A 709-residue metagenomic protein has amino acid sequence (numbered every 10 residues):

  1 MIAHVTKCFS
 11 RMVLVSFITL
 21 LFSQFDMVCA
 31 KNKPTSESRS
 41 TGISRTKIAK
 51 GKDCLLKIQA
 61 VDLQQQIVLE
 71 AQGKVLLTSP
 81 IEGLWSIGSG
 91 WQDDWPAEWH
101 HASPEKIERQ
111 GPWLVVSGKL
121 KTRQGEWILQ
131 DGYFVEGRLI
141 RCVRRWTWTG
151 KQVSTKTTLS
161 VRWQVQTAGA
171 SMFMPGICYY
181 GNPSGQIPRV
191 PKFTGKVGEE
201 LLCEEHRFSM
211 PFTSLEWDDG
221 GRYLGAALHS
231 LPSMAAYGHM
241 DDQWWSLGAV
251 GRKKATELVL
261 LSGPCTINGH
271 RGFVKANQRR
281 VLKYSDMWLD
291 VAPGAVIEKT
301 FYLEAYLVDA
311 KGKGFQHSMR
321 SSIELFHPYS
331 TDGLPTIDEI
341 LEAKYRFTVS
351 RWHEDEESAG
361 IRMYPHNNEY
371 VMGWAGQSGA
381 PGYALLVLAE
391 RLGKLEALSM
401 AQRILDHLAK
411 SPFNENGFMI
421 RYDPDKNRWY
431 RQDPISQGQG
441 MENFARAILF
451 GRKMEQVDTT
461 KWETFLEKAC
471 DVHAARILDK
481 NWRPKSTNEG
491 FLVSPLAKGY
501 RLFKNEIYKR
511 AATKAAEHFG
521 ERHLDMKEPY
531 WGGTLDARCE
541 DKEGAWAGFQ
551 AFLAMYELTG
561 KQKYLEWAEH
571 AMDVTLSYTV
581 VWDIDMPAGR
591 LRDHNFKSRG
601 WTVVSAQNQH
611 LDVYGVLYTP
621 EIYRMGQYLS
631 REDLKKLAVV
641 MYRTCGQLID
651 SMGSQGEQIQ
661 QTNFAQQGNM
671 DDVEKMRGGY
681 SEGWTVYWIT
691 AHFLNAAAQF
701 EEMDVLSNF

Functional and structural regions predicted by a protein language model:
I2-L14: Bacterial N-terminal signal peptides that target proteins for export
M12-Q24: Bacterial N-terminal signal peptides
Q59, L63, L69, L76-P293: Beta-strand/loop-rich accessory regions of lumenal/periplasmic or secreted enzymes, predominantly carbohydrate-active
V116, G379-L395, Q439-V457, F491-E506 (+4 more regions): Well-ordered alpha-helical scaffold segments within catalytic/enzyme domains
V291, A295, D309-M372, S399-R403 (+6 more regions): Low-complexity, Ser/Thr/Pro/Gly-enriched N-terminal "stalk/linker" regions
L334-V349, G382, L395-A409, M441 (+7 more regions): Hydrophobic core segments within long, regular secondary-structure runs in both alpha- and beta-rich folds
E354-M372, N416-Q439, D479-L502, E528-A551 (+2 more regions): Carbohydrate-binding/catalytic loop surfaces
L478, F503, A516-A537, L558-T559 (+2 more regions): Non-catalytic carbohydrate-binding regions of carbohydrate-active enzymes
